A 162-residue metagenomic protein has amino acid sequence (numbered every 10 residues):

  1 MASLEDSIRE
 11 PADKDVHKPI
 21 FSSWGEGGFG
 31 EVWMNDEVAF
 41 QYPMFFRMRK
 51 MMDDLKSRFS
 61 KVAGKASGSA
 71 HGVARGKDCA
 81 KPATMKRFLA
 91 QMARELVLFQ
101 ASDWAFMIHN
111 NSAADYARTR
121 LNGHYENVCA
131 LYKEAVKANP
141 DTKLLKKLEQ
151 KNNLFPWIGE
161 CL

Functional and structural regions predicted by a protein language model:
M1-G68, G72, G76-L162: Active-site and substrate-binding clefts of carbohydrate-active enzymes
